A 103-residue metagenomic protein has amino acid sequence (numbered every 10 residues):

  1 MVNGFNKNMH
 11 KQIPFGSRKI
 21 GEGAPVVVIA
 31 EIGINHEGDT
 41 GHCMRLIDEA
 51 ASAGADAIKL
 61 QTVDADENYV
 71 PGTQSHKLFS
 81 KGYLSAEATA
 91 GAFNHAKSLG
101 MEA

Functional and structural regions predicted by a protein language model:
V2-I29: N-terminal amphipathic alpha-helix/helix-capping segment at the start of soluble metabolic enzymes
I20, I34-N35: Short, glycine-/Ser/Thr-/acidic-enriched flexible segments
V28-I32, I58-L60, A103: Hydrophobic faces of well-ordered beta-strands that scaffold small-molecule active sites in alpha/beta enzyme cores
N35-E49, E87: Glycine-rich anion/phosphate-binding loops
D56-S85: Glycine-rich, proline-tolerant flexible connector loops at the mouths of alpha/beta enzymes
K81-Y83, S98-A103: Catalytic beta/alpha-barrel core
